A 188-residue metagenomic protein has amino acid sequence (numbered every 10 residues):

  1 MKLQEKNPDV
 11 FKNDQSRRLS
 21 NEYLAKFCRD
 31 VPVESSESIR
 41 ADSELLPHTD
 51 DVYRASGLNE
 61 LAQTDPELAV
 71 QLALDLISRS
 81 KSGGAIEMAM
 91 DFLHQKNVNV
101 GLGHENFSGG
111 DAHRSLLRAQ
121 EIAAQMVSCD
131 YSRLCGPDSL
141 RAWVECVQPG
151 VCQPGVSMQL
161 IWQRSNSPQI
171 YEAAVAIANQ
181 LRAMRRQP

Functional and structural regions predicted by a protein language model:
M1-G101, Y131-A142: Short helix-capping/linker turns of helical repeat alpha-solenoids
N7-P8, D65, N97, S128 (+3 more regions): Short, flexible coil/linker elements and helix-boundary hinge sites characteristic of intrinsically disordered
E87, K96, R118, Q187-P188: Exposed acidic/polar residues on beta-strands and adjacent loops within beta-sheet cores, strongest in beta-propeller
Q95-V156: Mature extracytoplasmic/lumenal regions of exported proteins
L134-P188: Terminal, low-structured helical/coil segments at or just beyond the last alpha-helical repeat
